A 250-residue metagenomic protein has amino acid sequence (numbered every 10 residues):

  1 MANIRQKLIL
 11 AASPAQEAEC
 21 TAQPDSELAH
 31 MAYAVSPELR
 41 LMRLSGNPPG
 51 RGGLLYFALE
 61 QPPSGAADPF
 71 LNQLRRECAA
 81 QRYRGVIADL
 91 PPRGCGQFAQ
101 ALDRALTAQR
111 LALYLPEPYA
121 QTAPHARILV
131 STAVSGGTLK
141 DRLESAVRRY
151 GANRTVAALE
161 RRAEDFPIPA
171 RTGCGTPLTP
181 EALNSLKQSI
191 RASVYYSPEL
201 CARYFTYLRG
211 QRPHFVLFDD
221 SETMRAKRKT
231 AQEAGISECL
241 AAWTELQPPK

Functional and structural regions predicted by a protein language model:
A2-T138: Chitinase-like catalytic core of GlcNAc-active glycosidases
R43-G46, R75, R142-T155, R228: Short amphipathic alpha-helices and their capping/turn segments at secondary-structure boundaries
P69, Q73, Q97, A101 (+6 more regions): Extracytoplasmic/secreted proteins, especially bacterial periplasmic and envelope-associated proteins
I87-D89, A112-E117, R154-E160, C239-A242: A structural signal for short, well-ordered beta-strand segments and their strand-loop junctions that often border
Q100, L111-L113, A123, L143-I168: Active-site region of glycoside hydrolase catalytic domains
R154-K227: Glycan-binding loop/region signatures in secreted carbohydrate-active enzymes
K227-K250: Acidic/aromatic/glycine-rich contiguous surface patches that form carbohydrate-binding/processing clefts and analogous
